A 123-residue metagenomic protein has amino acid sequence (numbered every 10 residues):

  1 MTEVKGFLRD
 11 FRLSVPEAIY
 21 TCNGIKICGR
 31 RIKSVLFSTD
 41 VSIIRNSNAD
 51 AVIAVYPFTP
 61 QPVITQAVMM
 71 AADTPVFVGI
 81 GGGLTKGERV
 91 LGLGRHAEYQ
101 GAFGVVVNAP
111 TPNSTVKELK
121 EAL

Functional and structural regions predicted by a protein language model:
M1-V78, G82-L123: Alpha/beta enzyme core
